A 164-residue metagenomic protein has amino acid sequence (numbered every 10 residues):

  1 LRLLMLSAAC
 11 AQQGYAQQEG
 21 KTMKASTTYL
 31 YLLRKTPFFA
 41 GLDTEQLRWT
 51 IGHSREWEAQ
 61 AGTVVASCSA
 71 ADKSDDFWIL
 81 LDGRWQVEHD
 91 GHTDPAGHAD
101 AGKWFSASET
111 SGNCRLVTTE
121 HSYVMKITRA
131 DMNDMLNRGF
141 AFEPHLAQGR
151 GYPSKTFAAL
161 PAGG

Functional and structural regions predicted by a protein language model:
Q13-Q18: Short, charge-rich patches within N-terminal targeting peptides
G20-E56, Q60, F142-H145: Cyclic nucleotide-binding regulatory module and flanking cytosolic helices
Y29, Q46-L47, T110-N113, Y123 (+1 more regions): A small-molecule sensor/coupling module
G41, E58, F77, H98 (+1 more regions): Short aromatic/basic micro-patch
T63-H121, R129-N133, P153, F157: Cyclic nucleotide-binding regulatory domains
